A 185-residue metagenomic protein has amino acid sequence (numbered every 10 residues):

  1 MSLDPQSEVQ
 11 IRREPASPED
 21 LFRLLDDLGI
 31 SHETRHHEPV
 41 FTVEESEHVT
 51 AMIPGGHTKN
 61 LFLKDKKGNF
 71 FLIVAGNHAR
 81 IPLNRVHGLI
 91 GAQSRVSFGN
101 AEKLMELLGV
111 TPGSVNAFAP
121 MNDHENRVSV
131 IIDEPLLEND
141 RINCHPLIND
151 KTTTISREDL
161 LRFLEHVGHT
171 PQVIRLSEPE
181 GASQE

Functional and structural regions predicted by a protein language model:
M1-E185: Extended, low-hydrophobicity, polar/charged segments
